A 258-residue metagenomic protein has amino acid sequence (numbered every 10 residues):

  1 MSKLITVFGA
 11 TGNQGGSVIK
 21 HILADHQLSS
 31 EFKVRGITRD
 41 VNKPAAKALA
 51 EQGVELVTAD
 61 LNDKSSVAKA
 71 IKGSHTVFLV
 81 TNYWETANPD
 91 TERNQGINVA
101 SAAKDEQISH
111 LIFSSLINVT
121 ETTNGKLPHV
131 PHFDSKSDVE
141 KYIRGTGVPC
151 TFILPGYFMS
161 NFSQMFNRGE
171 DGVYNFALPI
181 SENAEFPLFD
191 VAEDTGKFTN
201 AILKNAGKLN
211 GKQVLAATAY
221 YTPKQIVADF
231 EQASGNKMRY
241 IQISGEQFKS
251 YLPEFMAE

Functional and structural regions predicted by a protein language model:
S2-F32, I37-K47, N62-S65, K69-K72 (+4 more regions): Oxidoreductase cofactor-interface core, primarily capturing Rossmann-like NAD(P)-dependent enzymes
L49-D63: Rossmann-fold cofactor-recognition segment
